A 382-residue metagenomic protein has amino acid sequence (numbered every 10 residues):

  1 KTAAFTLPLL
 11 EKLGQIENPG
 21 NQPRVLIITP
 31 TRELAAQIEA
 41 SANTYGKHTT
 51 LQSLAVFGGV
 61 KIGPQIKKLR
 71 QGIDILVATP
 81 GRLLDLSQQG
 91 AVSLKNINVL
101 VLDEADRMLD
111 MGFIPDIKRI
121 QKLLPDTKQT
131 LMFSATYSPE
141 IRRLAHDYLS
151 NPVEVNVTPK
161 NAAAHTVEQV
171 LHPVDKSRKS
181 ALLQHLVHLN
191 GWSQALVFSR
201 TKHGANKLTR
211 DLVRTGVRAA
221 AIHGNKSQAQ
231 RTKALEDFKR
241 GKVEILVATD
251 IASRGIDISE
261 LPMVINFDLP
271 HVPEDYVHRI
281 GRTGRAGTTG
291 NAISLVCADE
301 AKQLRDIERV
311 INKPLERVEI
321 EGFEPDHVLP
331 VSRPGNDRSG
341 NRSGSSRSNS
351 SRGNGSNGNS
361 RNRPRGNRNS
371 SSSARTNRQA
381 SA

Functional and structural regions predicted by a protein language model:
K1-P330, R378: Conserved helicase RecA-like core
R240, E308-A382: Basic Arg/Gly/Lys-rich low-complexity intrinsically disordered segments
